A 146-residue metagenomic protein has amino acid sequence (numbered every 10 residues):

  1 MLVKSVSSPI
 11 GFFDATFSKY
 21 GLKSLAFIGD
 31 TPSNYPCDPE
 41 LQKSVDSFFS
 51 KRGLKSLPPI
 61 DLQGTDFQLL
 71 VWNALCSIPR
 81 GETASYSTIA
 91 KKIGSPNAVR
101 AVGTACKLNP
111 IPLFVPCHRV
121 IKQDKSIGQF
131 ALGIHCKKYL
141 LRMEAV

Functional and structural regions predicted by a protein language model:
M1-P96, M143-V146: Basic nucleic-acid-binding alpha-helical/helix-turn surface characteristic of O6-alkylguanine DNA
P79, P110-L113: Histidine- and aromatic-rich ligand-binding microenvironments
N97-V102, C106-N109: Regulatory, non-catalytic segments
L113-V120: Short Lys/Arg-enriched helix C-cap and helix-to-coil transition segments that create basic nucleic-acid-contact patches
Q123-V146: …primarily DNA-binding HTH/wHTH and HhH modules…
